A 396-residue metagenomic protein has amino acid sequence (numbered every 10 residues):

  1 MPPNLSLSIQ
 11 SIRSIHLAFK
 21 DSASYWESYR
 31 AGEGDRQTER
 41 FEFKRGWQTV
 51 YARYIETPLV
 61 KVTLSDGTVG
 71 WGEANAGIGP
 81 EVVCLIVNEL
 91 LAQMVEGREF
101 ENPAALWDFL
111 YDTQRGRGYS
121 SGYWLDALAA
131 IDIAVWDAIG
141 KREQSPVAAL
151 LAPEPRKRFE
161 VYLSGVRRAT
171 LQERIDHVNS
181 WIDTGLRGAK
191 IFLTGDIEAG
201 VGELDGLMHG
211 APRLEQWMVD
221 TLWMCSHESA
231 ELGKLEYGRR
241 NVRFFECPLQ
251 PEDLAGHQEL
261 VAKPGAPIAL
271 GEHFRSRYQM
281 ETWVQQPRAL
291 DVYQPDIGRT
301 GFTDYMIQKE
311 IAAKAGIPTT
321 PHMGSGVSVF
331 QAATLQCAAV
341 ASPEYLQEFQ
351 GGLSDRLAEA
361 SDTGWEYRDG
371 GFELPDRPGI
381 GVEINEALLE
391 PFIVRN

Functional and structural regions predicted by a protein language model:
M1-V69, N88, G188: Non-catalytic terminal accessory/regulatory regions of metabolic enzymes
P2-S24, E33-E42, Q308-I311, S325-N396: Flexible C-terminal active-site loop/helix
W47, T63-R142: Metal- or metallocofactor-binding catalytic centers and their adjacent structured scaffolds across diverse enzyme
G67, L91, I131, Q144 (+5 more regions): Conserved, mostly hydrophobic/aromatic
G70-G72, V161-S164, A189-I191, E215-T221 (+5 more regions): Hydrophobic faces of well-ordered beta-strands that scaffold small-molecule active sites in alpha/beta enzyme cores
Y123-L128, D132-R168: Glycine-rich, aromatic-flanked loop segments that form ligand/cofactor-binding clefts across common enzyme folds
A149-P264: Metal-dependent enolase-superfamily TIM-barrel catalytic cores that perform enediolate-based chemistry
N241, E252-G371: Shared catalytic-loop signature of beta/alpha-barrel
